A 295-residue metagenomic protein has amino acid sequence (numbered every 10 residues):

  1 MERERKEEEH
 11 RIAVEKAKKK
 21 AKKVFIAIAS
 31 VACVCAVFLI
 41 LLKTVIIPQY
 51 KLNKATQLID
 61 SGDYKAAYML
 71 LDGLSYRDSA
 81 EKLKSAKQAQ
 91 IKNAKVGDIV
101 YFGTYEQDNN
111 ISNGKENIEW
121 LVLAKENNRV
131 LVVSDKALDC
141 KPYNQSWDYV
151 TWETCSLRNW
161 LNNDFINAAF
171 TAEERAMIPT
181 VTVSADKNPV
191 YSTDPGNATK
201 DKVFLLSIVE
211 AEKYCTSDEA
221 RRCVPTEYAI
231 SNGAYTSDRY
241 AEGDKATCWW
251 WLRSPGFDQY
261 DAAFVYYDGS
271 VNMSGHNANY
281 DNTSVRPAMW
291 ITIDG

Functional and structural regions predicted by a protein language model:
M1-E7: N-terminal targeting leaders characterized by basic, low-complexity, disordered sequences that direct proteins
H10, V14-C33: N-terminal Sec-pathway targeting helices
V37-K51: Membrane-interface motif at the C-terminal end of an N-terminal transmembrane signal
P48-L52, Y68-A89: Short, charge-rich amphipathic alpha-helical segments embedded in non-transmembrane helical bundles/solenoids
Q88-G295: Collagenous Gly-X-Y triple-helix signature in extracellular proteins
